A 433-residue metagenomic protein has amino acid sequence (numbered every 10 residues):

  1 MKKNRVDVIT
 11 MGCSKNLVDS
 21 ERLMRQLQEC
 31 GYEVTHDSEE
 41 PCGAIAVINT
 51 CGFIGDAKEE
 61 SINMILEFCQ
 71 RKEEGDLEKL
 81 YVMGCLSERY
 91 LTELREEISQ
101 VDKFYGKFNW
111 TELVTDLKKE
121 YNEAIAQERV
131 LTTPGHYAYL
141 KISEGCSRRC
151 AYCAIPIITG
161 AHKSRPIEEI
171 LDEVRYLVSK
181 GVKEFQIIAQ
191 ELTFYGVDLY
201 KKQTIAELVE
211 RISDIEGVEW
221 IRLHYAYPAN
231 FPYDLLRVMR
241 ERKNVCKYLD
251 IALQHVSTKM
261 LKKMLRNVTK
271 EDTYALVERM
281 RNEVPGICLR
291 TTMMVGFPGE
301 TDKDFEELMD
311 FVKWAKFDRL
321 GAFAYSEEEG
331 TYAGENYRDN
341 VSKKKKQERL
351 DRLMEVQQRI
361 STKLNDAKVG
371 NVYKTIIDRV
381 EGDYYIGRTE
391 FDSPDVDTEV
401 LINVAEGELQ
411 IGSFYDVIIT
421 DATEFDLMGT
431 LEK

Functional and structural regions predicted by a protein language model:
M1-Y195, D234, L249, E271-E278 (+6 more regions): Proteins enriched for Cys/Gly/acidic motifs involved in redox and nucleic-acid/cofactor modification
M11, R149, C153-G160, W220-A229 (+4 more regions): Conserved strand-turn element in the central/C-terminal portion of the radical SAM core barrel that lines
G52-A57, V182-E207, R211, I215 (+3 more regions): Conserved glycine-rich "GG(E/T)P / GGGxP" loop and the immediately following alpha-helix in the radical SAM core
L131, R237-E241, L253, N365-A367 (+1 more regions): Replace "in large, NTP-powered and nucleic-acid-processing enzymes" with "in large, NTP-powered factors and other
C150, I170, I187, L223 (+7 more regions): Conserved, mostly hydrophobic/aromatic
S179, A206-E207, D214-I215, W220-I221 (+1 more regions): Radical SAM/AdoMet-radical enzyme domain recognition
Y200-S213, Y233-K247, E300-D318, S342-E348 (+1 more regions): Short, electropositive alpha-helical surface patch
E335-K433: Terminal RNA-binding accessory module
